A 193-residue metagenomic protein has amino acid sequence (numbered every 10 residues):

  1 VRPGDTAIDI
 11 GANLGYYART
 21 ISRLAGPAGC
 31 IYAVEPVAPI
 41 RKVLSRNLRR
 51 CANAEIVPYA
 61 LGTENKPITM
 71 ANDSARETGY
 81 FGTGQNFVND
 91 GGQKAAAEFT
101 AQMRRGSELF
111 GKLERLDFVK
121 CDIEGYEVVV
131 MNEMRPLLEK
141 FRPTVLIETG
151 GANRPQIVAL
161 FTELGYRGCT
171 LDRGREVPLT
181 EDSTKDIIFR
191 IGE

Functional and structural regions predicted by a protein language model:
V1-E193: Phosphate/nucleotide-binding beta-alpha loop and adjacent structural elements of enzyme active sites
